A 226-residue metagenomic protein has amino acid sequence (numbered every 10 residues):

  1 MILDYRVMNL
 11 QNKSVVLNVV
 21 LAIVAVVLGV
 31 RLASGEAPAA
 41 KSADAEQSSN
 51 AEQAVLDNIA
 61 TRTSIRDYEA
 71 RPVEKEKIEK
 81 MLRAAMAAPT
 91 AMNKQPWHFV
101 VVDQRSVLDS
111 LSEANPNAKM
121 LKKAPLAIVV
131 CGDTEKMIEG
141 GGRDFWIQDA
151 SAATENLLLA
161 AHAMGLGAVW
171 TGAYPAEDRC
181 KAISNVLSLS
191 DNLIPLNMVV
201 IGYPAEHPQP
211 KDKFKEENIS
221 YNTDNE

Functional and structural regions predicted by a protein language model:
I2-E226: Acidic, surface-exposed loops and disordered segments
